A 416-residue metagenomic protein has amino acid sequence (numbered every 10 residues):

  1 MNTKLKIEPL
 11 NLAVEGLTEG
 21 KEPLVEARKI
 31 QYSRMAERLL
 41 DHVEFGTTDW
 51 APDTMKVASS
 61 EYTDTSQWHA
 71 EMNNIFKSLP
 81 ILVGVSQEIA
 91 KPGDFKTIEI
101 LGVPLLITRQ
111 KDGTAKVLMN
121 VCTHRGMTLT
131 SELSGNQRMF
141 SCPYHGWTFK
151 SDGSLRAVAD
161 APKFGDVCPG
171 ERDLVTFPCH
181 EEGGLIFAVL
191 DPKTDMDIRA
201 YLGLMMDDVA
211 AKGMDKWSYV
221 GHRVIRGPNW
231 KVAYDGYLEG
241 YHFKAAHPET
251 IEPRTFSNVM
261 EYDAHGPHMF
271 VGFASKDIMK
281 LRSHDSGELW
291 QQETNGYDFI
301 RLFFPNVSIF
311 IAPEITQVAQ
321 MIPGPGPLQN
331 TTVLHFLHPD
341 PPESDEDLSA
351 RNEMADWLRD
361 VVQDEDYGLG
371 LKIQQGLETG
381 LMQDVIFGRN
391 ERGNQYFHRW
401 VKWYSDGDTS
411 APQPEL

Functional and structural regions predicted by a protein language model:
N2-A27, T108-R109, T114, N120 (+2 more regions): C-terminal catalytic domain of Rieske-type non-heme iron oxygenases
N2-E132, P178-E181: N-terminal pre-ligand scaffold of iron-sulfur
R34-R38, S60-D64, S141-W147, K276-I278 (+1 more regions): Short low-complexity stretches enriched in small and charged residues
L39-T47, S151, G203-D207, Q292-E293: Short, flexible segments with low predicted structural confidence
Y62, E88, S134, A246-P248 (+1 more regions): Short capping/connector residues at structural and topological boundaries
S66-M72, G93, D166, L174-V175 (+3 more regions): Intrinsically disordered, low-complexity boundary segments flanking structured domains
K77-I89, V158-K163, R301-P305: Short Pro/Gly-enriched beta-strand edge/turn motifs at strand-loop
E88-P192, M196-G203, G324: Rieske [2Fe-2S] iron-sulfur-binding domain
